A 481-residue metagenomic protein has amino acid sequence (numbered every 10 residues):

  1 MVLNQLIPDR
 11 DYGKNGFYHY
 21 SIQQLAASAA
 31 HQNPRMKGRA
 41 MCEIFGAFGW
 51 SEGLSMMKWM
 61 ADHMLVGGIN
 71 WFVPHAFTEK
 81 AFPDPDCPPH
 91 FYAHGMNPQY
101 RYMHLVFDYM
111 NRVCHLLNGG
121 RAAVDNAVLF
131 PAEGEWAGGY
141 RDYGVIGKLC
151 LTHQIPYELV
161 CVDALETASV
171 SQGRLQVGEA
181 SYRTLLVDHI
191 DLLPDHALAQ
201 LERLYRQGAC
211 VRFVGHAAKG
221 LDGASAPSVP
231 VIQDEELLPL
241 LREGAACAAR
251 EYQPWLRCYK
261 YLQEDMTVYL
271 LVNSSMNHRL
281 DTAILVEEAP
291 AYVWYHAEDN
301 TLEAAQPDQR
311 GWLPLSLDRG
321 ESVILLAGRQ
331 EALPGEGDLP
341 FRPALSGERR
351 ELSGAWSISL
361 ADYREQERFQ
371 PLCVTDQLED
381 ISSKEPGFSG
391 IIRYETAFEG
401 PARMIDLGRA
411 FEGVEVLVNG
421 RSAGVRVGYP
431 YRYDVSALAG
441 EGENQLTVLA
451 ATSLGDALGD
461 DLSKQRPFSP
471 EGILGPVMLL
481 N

Functional and structural regions predicted by a protein language model:
M1-I391, E399, R421-R426, S436 (+2 more regions): Carbohydrate-binding surfaces of carbohydrate-active enzymes
S322, E441-T452: Short, well-structured beta-strand segments enriched in hydrophobic/aromatic residues within extracellular or lumenal
E336, E441-G442, A457: Short glycine/proline/serine/threonine-rich loop/turn segments at secondary-structure transition edges
I392-Y394, I473: Hydrophobic core residues within well-ordered beta-strands of beta-rich domains
F398-N419, R426-V427, L446-A450: Aromatic-lined ligand-binding clefts that engage carbohydrates, nucleic acids, or primary amines
P430-D434: Beta-sandwich interaction modules
L458-N481: Exposed low-complexity, polar/acidic, P/S/T/G-rich flexible segments that act as propeptides, protease-susceptible
